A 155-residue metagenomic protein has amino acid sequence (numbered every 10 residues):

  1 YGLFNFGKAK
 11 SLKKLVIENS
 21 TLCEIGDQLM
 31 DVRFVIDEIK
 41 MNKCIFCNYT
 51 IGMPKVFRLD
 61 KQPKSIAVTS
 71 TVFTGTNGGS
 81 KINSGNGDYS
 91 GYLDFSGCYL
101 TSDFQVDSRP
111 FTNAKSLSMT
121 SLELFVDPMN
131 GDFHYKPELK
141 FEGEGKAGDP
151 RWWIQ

Functional and structural regions predicted by a protein language model:
Y1-D132, L139, R151-Q155: Extracellular beta-rich repeat passengers
K146-P150: Extended Gly/Ser/Thr-rich low-complexity repeat segments, especially those forming or decorating extracellular
